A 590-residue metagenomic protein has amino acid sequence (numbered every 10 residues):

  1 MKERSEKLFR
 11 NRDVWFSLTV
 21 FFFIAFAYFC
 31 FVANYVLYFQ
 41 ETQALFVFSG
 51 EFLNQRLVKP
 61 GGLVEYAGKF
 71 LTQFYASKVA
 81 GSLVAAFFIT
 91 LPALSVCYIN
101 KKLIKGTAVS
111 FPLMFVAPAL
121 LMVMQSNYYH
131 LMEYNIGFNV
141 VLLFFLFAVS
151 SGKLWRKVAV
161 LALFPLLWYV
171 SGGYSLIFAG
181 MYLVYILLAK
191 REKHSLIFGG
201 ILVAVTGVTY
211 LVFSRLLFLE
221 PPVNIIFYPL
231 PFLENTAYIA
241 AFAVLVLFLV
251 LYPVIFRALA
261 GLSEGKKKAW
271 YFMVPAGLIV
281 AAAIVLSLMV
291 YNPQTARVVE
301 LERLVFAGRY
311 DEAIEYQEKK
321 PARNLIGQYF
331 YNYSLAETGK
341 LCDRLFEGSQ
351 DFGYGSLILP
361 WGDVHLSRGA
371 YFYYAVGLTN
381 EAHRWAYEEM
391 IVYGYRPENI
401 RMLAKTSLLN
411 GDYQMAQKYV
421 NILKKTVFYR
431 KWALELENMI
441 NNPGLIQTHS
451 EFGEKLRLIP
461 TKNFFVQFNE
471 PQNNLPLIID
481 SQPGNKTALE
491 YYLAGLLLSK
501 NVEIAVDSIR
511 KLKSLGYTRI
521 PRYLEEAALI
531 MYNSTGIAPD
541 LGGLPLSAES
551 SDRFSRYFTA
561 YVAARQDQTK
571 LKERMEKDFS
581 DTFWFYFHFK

Functional and structural regions predicted by a protein language model:
S5-F21, I104-V109: N-terminal membrane topogenic signal
D13-Y38, V205-F213, A281-S287: Transmembrane signal-anchor helices characteristic of membrane glycosylation enzymes that use polyprenol
F26-A80, A86-F88: Membrane-interface coil-to-helix junctions
L57-G61, G81, A85, A108-W155 (+2 more regions): Membrane-interface micro-motifs in multi-pass membrane enzymes
Y129-M132, S150-E192, L196, A204-L216: Transmembrane helices and adjacent periplasmic/lumenal helix-loop junctions of polyprenol-phosphate-dependent
K193-L262: Membrane-embedded alpha-helical segments of integral membrane proteins
K266-N292: Internal/C-terminal transmembrane anchor helices
S287-R457, T461-N463, D480-N501: Soluble catalytic regions of membrane-associated enzymes that act on cell-envelope and secretory-pathway components
